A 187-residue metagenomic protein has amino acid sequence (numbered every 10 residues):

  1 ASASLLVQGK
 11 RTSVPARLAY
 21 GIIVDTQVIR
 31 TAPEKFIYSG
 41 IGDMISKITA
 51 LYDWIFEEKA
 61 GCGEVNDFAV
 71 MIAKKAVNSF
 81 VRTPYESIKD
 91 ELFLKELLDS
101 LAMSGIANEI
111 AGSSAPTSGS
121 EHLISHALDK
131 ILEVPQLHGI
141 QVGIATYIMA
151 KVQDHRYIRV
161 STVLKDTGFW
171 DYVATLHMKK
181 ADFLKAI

Functional and structural regions predicted by a protein language model:
S2-A76: A glycine/threonine-rich phosphate-anchoring loop and its flanking beta-alpha core in nucleotide/phosphate-binding
S4-L6, N66, D90, K179 (+1 more regions): A diffuse structural propensity rather than consistent per-protein peaks
G42-M44, D53, E57-G61, H155-I187: C-terminal charged capping/lid subdomain of soluble metabolic enzymes
D43-T49, G61, V65, T117 (+4 more regions): Solvent-exposed, non-transmembrane amphipathic alpha-helical segments
F68-D166, A174: Active-site segments that bind and position negatively charged phosphate/pyrophosphate groups
